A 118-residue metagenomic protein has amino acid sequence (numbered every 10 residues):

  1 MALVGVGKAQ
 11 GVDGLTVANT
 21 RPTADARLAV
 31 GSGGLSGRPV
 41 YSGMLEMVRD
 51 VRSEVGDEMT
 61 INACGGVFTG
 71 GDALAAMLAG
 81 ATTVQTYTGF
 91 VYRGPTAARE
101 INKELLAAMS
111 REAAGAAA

Functional and structural regions predicted by a protein language model:
M1-A9, R52-D57, V67-V84: Catalytic cores of alpha/beta
A2-D57: Glycine/Thr-rich beta-alpha phosphate-binding loop at enzyme active sites
G14-T23, V67, D72-E100: Glycine-rich phosphate-binding active-site loops on the catalytic face of alpha/beta enzymes
A24-G37, T88-A118: C-terminal helical cap(s) of enzyme catalytic domains, especially alpha/beta-barrels
S42, V48, E54, V84 (+2 more regions): Residue-level detector of solvent-exposed, low-hydrophobicity positions
C64: Short hydrophobic "strand-cap" motifs at the C-terminus of beta-strands
